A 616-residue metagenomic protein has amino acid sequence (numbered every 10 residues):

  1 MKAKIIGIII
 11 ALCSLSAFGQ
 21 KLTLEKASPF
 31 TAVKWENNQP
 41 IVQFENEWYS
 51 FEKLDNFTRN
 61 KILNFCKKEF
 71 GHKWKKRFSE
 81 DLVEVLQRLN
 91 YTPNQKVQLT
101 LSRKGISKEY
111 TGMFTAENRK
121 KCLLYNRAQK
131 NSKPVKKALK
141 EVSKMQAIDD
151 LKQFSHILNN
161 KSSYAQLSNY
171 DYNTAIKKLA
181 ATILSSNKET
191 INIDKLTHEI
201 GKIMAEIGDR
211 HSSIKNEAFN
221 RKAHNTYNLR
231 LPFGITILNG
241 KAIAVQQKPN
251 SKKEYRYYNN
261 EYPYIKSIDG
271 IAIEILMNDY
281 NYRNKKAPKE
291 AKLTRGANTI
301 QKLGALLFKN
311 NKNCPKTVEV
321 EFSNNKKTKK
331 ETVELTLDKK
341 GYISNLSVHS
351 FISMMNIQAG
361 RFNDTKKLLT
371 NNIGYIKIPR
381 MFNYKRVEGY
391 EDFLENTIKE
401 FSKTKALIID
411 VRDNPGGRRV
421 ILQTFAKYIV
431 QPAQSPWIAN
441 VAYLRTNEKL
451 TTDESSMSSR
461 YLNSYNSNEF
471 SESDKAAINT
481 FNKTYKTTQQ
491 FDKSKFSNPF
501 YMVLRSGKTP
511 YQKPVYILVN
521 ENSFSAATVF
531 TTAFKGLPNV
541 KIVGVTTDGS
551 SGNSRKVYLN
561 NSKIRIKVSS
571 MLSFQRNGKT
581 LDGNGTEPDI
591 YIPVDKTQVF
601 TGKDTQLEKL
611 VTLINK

Functional and structural regions predicted by a protein language model:
M1-K21: Bacterial Sec-dependent N-terminal signal peptides
G19-S459, V529, G544-T546, S551-R565 (+2 more regions): Flexible, low-complexity junctional segments that flank or bridge functional domains
N371-I373, K403-L407, A476, Y511-V515 (+1 more regions): Loop/turn elements at helix/coil->beta-strand transitions in domains of secreted/extracellular proteins
G417-K513, K556, N560, S570-F574 (+1 more regions): Gly/Ser/Thr-rich loop/hinge elements
D474-N482, Q489-F496, R505-S506, E521-S523 (+4 more regions): Cysteine-dependent hydrolase recognition
P514, P538-V540, S562-I566, S570: A short pocket-lining beta-strand/turn micro-motif at the edge of beta-sheets
P514-G536, K541-G549: Extended C-terminal subregions enriched in glycine
